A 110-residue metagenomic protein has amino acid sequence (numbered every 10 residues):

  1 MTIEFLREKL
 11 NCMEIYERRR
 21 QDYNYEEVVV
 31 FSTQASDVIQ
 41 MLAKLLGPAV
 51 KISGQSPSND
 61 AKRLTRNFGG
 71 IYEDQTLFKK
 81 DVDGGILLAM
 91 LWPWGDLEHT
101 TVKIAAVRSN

Functional and structural regions predicted by a protein language model:
M1-T101, A105-N110: A cross-family detector of function-defining hotspots
